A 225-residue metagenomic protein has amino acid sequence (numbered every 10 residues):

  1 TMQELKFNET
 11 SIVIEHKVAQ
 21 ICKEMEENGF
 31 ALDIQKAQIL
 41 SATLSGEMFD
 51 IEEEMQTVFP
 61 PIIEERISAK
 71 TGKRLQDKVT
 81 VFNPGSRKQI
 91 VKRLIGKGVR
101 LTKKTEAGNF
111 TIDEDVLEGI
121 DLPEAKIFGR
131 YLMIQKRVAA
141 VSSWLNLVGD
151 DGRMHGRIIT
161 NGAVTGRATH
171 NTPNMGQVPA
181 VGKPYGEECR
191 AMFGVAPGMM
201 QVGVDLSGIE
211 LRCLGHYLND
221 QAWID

Functional and structural regions predicted by a protein language model:
T1-E188, G194-Q201, S207-E210: Conserved "right-hand" nucleotidyltransferase catalytic core of DNA-directed polymerases
E210-D225: Metal-dependent catalytic core segments for phosphate chemistry
